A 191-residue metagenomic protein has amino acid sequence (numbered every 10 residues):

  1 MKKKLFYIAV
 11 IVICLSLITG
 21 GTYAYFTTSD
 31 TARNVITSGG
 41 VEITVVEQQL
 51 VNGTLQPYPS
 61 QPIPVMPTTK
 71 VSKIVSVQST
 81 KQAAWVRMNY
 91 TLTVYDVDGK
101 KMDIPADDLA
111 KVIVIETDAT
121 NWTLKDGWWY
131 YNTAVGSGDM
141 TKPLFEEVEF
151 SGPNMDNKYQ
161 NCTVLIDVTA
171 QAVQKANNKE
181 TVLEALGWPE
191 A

Functional and structural regions predicted by a protein language model:
K2-A191: Long, small/polar-residue-biased beta-strand-and-loop interaction regions
